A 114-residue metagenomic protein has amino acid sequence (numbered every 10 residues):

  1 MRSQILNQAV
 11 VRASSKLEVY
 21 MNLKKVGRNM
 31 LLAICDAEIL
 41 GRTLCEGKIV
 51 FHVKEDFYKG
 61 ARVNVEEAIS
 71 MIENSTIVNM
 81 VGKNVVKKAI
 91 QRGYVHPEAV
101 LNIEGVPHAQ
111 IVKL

Functional and structural regions predicted by a protein language model:
R2-S70, A109, K113: Conserved mixed alpha/beta catalytic, RNA-binding, or beta-rich assembly cores of soluble enzyme, regulatory
M71-S75: Short, intrinsically disordered low-complexity segments
T76-L114: Short, compact, well-ordered microdomains
